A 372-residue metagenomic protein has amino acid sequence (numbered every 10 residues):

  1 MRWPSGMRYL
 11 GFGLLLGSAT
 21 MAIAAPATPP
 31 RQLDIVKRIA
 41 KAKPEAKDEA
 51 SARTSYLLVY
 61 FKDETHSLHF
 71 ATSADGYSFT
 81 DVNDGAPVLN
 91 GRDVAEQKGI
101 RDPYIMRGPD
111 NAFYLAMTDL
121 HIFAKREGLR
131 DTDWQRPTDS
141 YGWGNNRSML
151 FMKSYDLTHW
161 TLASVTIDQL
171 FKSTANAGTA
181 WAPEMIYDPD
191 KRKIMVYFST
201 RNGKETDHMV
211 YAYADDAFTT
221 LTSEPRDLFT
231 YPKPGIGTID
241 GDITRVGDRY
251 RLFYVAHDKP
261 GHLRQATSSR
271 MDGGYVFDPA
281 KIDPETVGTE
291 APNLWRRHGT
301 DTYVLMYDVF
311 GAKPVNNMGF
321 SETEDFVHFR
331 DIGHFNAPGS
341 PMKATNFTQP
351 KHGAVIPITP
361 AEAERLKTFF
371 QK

Functional and structural regions predicted by a protein language model:
M1-G11: Bacterial N-terminal signal peptides that target proteins for export
Y9-T20: Bacterial N-terminal signal peptides
A22-P26: Boundary at the C-terminal end of the N-terminal hydrophobic targeting segment
T28-K372: Carbohydrate-active catalytic/glycan-binding domains of CAZyme proteins, especially the secreted or lumenal ectodomains
